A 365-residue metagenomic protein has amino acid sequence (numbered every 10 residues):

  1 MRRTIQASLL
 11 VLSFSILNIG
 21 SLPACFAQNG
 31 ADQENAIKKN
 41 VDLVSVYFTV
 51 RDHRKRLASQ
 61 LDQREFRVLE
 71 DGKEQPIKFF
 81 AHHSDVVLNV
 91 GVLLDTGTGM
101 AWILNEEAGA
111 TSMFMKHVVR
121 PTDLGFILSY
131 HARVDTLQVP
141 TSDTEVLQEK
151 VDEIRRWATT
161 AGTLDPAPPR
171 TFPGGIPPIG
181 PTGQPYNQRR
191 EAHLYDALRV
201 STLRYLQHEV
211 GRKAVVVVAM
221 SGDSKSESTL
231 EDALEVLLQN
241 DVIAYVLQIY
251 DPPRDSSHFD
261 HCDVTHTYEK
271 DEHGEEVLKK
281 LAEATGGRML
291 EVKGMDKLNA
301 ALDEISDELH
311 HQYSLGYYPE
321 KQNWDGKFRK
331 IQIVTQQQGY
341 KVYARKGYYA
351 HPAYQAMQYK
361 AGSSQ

Functional and structural regions predicted by a protein language model:
M1-T4: Positively charged n-region of N-terminal signal peptides that target proteins for export
S8-S21: Bacterial N-terminal signal peptides
C25-Q365: Scaffold/interface architecture of coatomer-like assemblies
